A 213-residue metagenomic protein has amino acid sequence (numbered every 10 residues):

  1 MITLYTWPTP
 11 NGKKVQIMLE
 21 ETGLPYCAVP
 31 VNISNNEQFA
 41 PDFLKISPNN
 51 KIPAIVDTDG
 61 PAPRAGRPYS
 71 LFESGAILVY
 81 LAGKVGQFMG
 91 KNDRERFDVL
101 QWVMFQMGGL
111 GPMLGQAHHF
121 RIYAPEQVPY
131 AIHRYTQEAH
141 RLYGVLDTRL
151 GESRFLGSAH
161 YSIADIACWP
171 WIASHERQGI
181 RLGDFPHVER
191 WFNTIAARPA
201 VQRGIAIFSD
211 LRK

Functional and structural regions predicted by a protein language model:
M1-H133, Q137: GST-like domain detector, emphasizing the conserved glutathione-binding G-site in the N-terminal thioredoxin-like
I33-S34, Y161, R190, D210: Positions that flank functional sites
N36-E37, N193, R212-K213: Short secondary-structure boundary/hinge segments and terminal tails
K45, C168, A197, A206-I207: Phosphate-coordinating loops and pocket residues in cytosolic domains that bind phosphorylated ligands
A82, W171-I172, I205: Active-site-flanking alpha-helical
V103-P199: GST-like fold's C-terminal all-alpha helical module
V201, I205-K213: Terminal-tail/helix-coil boundary detector
